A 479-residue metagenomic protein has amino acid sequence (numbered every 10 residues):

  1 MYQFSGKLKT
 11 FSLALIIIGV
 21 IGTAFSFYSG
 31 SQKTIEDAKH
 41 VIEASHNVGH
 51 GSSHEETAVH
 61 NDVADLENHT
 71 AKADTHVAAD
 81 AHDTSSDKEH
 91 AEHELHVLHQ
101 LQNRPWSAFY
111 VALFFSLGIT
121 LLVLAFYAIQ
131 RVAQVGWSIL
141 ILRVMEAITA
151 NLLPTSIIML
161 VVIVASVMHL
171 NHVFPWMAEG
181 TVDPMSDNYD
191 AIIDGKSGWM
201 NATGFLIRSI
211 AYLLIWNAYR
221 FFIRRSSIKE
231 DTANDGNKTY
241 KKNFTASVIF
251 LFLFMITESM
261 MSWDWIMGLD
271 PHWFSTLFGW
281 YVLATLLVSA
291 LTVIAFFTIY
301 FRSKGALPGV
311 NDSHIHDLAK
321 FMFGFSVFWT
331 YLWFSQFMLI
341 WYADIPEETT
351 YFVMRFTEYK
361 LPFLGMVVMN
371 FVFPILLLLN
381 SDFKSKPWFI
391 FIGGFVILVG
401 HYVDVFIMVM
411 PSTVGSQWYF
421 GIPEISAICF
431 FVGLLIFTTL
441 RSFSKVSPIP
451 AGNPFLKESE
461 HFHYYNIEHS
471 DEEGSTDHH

Functional and structural regions predicted by a protein language model:
K9, I18, V59, A79 (+5 more regions): Long, contiguous internal "core" modules enriched in hydrophobic/ aromatic residues
S26-A44, L113-D231: Transmembrane-helix bundle segments that line or gate the permeation/cavity pathway in multi-pass membrane proteins
F27-P105, S186: Low-complexity, proline/glycine-enriched hydrophobic segments characteristic of transmembrane helices
I42, I449-S470: Short, highly charged, low-complexity non-transmembrane loops/tails of multi-pass membrane proteins
T120-A125, I157-I158, S209-R220, A284-I299 (+2 more regions): Hydrophobic cores of alpha-helical transmembrane segments in multi-pass inner/ER membrane proteins, independent
D270-S275, I345, F383-P387, M408-P423: Extracellular/periplasmic helix-loop-helix junctions in multi-pass membrane proteins
T276-V282, E347-V367, G415-T439, F443: Membrane-interface transmembrane-helix boundary segments in multi-pass integral membrane proteins
W388-V399: Central hydrophobic cores of alpha-helical transmembrane segments in multi-pass integral membrane proteins
